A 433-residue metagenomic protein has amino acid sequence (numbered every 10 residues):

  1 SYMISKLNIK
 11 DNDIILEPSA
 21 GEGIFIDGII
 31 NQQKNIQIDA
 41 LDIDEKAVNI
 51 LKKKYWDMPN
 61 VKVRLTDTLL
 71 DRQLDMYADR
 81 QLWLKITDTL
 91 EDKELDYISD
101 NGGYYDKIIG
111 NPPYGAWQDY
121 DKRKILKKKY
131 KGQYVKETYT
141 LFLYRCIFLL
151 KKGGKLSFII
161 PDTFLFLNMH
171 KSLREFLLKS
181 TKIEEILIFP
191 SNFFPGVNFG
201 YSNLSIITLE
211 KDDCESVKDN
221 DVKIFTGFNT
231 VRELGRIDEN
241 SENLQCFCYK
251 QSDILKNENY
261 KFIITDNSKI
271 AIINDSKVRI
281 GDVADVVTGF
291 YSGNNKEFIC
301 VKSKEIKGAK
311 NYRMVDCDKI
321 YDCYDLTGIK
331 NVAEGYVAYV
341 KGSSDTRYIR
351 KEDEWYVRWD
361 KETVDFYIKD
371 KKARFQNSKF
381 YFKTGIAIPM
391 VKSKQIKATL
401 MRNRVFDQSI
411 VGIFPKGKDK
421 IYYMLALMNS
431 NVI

Functional and structural regions predicted by a protein language model:
S1-Y2, K6, I15, S19-I36 (+8 more regions): Signature of N6-adenine DNA methyltransferases within the class I
I9: A positively charged, amphipathic N-terminal helix/segment that binds anionic biomolecules
N12: Phosphate-coordination loops involved in phosphoryl transfer and adenosine-cofactor binding
K52, R174, L425-N429: Generic solvent-exposed, charged/amphipathic alpha-helical segments that serve as macromolecular interface scaffolds
Y55: Conserved hydrophobic residues forming the short capping helix/wall of the S-adenosyl-L-methionine
V63, I186, Y339-V340: Conserved beta-strand scaffold positions in the cores of enzyme catalytic domains, especially in NTP/NDP-utilizing
I147, I272, S276-I433: Polybasic, glycine- and aromatic-enriched phosphate-binding surface used to engage nucleic acids
